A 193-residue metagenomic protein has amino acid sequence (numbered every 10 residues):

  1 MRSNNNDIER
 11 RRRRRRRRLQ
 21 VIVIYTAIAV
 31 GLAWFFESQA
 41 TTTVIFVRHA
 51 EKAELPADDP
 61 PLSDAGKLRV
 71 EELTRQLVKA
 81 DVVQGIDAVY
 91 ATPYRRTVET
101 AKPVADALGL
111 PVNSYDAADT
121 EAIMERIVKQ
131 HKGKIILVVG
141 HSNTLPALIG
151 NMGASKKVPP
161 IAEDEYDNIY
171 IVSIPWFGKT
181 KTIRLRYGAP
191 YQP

Functional and structural regions predicted by a protein language model:
R2-F35, Q39-H131, T144-P193: Active-site-proximal alpha-helix that buttresses catalytic centers in soluble enzyme cores
H141: Conserved alpha/beta-hydrolase "nucleophile elbow" surrounding the catalytic nucleophile
